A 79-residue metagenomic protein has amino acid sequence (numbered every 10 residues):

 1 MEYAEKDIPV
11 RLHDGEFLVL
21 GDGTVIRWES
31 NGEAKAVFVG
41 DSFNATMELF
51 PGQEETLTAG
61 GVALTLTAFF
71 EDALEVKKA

Functional and structural regions predicted by a protein language model:
M1-A79: Surface-exposed, beta-sheet-biased, low-hydrophobicity segments with strongly acidic/polar composition
